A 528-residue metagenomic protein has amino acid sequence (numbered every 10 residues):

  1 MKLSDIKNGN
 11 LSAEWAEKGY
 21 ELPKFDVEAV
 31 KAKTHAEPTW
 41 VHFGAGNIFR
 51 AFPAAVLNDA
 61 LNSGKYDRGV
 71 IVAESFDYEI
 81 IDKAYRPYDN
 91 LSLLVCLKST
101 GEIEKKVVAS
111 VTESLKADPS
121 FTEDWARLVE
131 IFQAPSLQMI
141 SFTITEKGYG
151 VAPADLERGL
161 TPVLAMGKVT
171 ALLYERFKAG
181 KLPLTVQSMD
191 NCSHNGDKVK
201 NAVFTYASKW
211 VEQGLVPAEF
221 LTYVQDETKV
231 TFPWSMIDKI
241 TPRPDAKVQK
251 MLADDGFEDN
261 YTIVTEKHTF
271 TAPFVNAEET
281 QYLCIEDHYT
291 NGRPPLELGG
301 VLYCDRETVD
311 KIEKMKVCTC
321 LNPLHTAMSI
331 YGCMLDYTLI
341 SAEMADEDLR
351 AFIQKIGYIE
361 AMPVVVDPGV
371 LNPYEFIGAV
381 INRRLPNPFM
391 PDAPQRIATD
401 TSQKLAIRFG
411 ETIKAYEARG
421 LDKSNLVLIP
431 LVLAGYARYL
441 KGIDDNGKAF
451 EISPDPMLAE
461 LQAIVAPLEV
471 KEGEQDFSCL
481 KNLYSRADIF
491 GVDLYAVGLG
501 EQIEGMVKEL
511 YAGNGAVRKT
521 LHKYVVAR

Functional and structural regions predicted by a protein language model:
M1-F43, N47-R528: Substrate/ligand-engaging "lid" and interaction regions
